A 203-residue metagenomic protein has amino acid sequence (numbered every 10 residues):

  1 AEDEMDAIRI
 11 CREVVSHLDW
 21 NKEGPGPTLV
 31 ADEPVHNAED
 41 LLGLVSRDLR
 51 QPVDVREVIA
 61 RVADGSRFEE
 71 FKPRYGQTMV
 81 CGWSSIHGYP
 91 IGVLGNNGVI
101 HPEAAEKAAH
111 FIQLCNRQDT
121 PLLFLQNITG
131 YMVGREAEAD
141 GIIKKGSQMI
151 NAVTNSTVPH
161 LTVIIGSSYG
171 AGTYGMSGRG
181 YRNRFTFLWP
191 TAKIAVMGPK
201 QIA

Functional and structural regions predicted by a protein language model:
A1-A203: Ligand-binding clefts of soluble mixed alpha/beta catalytic domains
